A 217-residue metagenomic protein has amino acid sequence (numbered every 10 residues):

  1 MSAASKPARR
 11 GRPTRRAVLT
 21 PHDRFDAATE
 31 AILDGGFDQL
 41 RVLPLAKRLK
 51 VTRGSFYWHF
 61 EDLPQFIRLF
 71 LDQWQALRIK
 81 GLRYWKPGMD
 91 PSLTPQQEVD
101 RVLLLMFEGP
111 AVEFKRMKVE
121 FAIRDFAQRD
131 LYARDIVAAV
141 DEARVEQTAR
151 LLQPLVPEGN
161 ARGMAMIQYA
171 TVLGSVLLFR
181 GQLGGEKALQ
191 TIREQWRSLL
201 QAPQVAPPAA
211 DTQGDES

Functional and structural regions predicted by a protein language model:
M1-L19, Q204-S217: N-terminal intrinsically disordered/low-complexity leader segments
D23, A27, A31-L69: Helix-turn-helix
D23, A27-G35, G81-G88, I123 (+1 more regions): Solvent-exposed, amphipathic alpha-helical segments
E61-Q65, L69, D90, A111 (+3 more regions): Residues in soluble alpha-helical coiled-coils and helical-bundle/repeat scaffolds
D72-I79: Short, basic, alpha-helical segments at the C-terminal edge of helix-turn-helix-like DNA-binding modules
I79, E113-F121, Q128-V156, R162-M166: Amphipathic alpha-helical packing segments from all-alpha helical-bundle domains
R83-M117, Q168: Hydrophobic alpha-helical connector segments
R134-A138, Q153-S217: Hydrophobic/aromatic-rich alpha-helical bundle segments in the mid-to-C-terminal region
